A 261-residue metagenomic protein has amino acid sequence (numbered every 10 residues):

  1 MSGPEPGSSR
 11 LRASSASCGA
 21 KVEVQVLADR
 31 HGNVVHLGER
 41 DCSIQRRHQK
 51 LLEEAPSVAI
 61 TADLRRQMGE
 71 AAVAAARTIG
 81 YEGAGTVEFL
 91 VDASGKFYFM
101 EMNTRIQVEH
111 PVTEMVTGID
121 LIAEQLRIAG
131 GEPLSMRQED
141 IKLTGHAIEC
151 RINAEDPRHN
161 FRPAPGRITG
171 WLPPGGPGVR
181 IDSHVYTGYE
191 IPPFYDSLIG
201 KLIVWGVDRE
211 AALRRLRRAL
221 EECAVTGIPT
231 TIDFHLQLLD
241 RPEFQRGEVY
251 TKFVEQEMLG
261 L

Functional and structural regions predicted by a protein language model:
M1-L261: ATP-dependent carboxylate activation and anion-phosphoryl transfer catalytic cores that bind Mg-ATP to form
